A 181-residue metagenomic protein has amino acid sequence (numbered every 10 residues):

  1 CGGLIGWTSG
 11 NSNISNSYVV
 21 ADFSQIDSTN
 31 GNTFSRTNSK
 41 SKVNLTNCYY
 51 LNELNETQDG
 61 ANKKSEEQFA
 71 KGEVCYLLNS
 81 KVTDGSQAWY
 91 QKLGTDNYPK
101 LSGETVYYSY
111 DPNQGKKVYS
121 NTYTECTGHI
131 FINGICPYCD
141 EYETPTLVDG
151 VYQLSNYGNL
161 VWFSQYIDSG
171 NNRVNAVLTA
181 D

Functional and structural regions predicted by a protein language model:
C1-D181: Predominantly extracellular beta-rich ligand-binding scaffolds that present long acidic/polar faces for carbohydrate
